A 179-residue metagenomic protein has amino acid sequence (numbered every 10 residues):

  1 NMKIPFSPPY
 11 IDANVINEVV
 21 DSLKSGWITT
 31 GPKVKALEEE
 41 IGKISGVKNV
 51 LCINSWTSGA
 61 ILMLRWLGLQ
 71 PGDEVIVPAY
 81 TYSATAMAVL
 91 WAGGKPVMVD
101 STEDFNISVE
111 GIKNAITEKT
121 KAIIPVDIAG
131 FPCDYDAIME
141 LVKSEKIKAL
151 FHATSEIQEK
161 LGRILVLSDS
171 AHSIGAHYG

Functional and structural regions predicted by a protein language model:
N1, A176-G179: Short, intrinsically disordered, charge-balanced linker/junction segments flanking boundaries in proteins
N1-I28, P32: N-terminal "arm"/small-domain region of PLP-dependent enzymes with the aminotransferase-like
W27-E74, A88-W91, M98, K146 (+1 more regions): Phosphate-binding glycine-rich loop
R65-S170: PLP-dependent aminotransferase-like
A171-G175: Short, polar loop motifs at secondary-structure junctions
